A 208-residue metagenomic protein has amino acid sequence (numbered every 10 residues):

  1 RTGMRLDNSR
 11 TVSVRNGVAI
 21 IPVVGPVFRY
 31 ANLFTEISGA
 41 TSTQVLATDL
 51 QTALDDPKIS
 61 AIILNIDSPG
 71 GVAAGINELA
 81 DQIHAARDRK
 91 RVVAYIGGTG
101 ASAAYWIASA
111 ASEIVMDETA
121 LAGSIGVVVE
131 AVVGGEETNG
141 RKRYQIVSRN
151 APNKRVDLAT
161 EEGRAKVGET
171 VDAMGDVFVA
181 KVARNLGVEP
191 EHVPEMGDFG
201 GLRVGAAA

Functional and structural regions predicted by a protein language model:
R1-K90, T99-V188: Small-residue-centered hinge/linker elements
Y95-A101, M196-F199: Glycine-rich beta-to-alpha transition loops that act as phosphate-gripper elements at the mouths of alpha/beta enzyme
A111, A207-A208: Conserved PDZ fold ligand-binding element
G175-A207: Secondary-structure end/capping motifs
